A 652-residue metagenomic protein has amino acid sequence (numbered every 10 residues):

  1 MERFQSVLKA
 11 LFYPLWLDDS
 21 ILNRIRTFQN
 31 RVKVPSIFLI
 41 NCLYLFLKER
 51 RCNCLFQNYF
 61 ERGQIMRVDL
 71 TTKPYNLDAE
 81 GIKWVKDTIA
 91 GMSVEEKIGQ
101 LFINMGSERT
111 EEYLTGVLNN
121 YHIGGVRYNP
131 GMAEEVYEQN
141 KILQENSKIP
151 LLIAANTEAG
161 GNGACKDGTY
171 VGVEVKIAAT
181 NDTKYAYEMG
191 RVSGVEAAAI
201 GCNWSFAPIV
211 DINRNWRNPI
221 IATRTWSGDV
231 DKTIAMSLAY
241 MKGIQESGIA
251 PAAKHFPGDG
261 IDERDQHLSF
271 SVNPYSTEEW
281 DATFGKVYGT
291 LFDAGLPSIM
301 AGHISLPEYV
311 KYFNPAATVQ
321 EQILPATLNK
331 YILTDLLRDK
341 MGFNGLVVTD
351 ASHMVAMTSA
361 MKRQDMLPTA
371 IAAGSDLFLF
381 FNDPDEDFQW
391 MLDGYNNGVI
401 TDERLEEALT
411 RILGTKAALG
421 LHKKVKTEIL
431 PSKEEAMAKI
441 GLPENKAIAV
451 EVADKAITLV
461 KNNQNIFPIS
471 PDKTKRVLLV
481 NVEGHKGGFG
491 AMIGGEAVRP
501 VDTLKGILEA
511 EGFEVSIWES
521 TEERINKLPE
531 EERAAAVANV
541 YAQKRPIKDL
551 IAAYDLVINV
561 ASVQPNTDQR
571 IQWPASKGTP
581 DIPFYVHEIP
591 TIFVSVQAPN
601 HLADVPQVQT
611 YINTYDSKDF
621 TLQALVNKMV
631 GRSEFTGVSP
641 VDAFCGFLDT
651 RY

Functional and structural regions predicted by a protein language model:
E2-L15, S20-R31, L43-F46, R50 (+1 more regions): N-terminal amphipathic/hydrophobic targeting modules at extreme N-termini, encompassing cleavable Sec/SRP-type signal
F60-H122, N329-K330, D339, S359-Y652: Preference for extracellular/luminal or secreted protein segments
L101-R109, V175-A186, F270-A282, V355-A360: Active-site mouth loops of central-metabolism enzymes
N104-T110, A155-G163, N203-N213, A253-D259 (+3 more regions): Short glycine-enriched loops at secondary-structure junctions
G116-N129, R191-W204: Catalytic domains of carbohydrate-active enzymes, especially glycoside hydrolases
A133-L152, N181-A199, L405-G414, D454-K455: Active-site-adjacent structural elements in enzyme catalytic domains
E135-L151, G161-G163, G228-R404, R411: Second-shell residues forming the walls of enzyme active-site clefts
A164-G168, F206-N215, F256-E263, H422-E435 (+1 more regions): Flexible hinge/switch segments at interdomain interfaces of large molecular machines
